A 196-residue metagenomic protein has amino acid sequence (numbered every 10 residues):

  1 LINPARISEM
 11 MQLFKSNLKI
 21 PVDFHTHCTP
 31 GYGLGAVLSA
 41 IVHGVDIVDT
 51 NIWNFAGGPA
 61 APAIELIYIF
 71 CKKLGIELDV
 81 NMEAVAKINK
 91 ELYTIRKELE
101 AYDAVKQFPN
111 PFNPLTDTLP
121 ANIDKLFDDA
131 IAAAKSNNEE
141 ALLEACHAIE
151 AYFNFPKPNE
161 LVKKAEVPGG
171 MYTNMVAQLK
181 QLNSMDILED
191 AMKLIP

Functional and structural regions predicted by a protein language model:
L1-P196: Catalytic cores and adjacent flexible loops of soluble metabolic enzymes that perform enolate/carbanion chemistry on
